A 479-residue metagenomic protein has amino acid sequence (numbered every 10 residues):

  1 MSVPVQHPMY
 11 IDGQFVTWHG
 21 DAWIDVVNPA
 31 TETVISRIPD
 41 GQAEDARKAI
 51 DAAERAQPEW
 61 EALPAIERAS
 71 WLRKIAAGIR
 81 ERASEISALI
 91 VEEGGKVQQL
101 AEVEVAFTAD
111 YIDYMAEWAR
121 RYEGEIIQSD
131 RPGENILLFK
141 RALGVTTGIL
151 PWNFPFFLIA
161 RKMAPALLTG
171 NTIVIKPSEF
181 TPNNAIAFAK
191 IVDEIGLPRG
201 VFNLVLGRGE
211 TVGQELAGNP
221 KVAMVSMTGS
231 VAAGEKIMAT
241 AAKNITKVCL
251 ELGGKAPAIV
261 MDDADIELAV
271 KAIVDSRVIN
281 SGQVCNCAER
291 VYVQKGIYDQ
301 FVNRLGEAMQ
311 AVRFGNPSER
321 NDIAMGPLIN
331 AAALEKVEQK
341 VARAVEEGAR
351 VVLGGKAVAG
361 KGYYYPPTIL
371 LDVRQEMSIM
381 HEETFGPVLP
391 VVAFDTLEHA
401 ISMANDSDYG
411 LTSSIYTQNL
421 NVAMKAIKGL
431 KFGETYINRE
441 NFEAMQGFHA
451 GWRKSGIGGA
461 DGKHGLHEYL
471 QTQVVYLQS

Functional and structural regions predicted by a protein language model:
M1-A30: Hydrophobic face of amphipathic alpha-helices that form TPR/SEL1-like repeat modules and related alpha-solenoid
T31-R37, V222, I259, R313 (+3 more regions): Conserved C-terminal structural/oligomerization subdomain of aldehyde/semialdehyde dehydrogenase
E32, R68, I90, I112 (+9 more regions): Residue-level signal for inorganic ion chemistry
T33-Y122, G133: Glycine-rich loop-to-alpha-helix module at the N-terminal edge of alpha/beta enzyme cores
I35-G41, A56-A62, T147-G148, A258-M261 (+5 more regions): Short, well-ordered beta-strand elements within core beta-sheets of diverse protein domains
Q57, E61, A76-A83, S87 (+19 more regions): Structural signal for hydrophobic packing residues in well-ordered secondary-structure cores of soluble enzyme domains
G124-L268, D322, F394: Rossmann-like NAD(P) dinucleotide-binding subdomain of oxidoreductase/dehydrogenase enzymes
A232-R374, M403, I437: ALDH superfamily catalytic-core signature
